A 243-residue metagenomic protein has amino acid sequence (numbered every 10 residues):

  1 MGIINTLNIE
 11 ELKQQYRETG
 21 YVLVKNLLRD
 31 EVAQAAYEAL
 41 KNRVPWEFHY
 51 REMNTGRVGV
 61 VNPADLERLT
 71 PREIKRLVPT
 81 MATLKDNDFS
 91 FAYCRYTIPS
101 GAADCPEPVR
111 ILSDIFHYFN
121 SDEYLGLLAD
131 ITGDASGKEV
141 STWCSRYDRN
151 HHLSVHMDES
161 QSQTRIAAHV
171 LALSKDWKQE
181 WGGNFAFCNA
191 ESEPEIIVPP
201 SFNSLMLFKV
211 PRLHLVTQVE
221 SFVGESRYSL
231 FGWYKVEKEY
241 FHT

Functional and structural regions predicted by a protein language model:
M1-L205, P211-T243: Fe(II)/2-oxoglutarate oxygenase catalytic core
